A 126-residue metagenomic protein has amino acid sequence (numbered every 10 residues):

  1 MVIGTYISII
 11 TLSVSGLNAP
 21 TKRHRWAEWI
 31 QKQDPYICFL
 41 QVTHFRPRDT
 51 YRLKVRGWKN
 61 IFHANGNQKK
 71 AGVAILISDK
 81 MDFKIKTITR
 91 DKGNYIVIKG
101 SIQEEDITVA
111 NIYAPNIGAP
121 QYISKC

Functional and structural regions predicted by a protein language model:
M1-C126: A shared catalytic/ligand-binding motif for oxyanion handling
